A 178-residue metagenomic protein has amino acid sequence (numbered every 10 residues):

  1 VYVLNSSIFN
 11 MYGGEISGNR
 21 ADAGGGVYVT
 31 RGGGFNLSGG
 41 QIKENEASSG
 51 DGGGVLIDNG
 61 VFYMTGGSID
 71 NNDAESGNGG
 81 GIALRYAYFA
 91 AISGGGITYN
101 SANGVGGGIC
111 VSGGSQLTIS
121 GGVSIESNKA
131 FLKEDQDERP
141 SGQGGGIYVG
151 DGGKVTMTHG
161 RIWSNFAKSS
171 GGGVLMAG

Functional and structural regions predicted by a protein language model:
V1-Y2, R20-T30, E46-I57, D73-Y86 (+3 more regions): Extracellular beta-strand/beta-solenoid scaffold signature
S6-S7, G14, G25, G33 (+15 more regions): The right-handed parallel beta-helix/beta-solenoid scaffold, focusing on the short coil/turn and N-cap positions
M11, N36-L37, Q41-K43, M64 (+3 more regions): Exposed, low-complexity/repetitive linear segments and helix-based recognition motifs, biased toward charged/polar
S124: Conserved acid/base catalytic micro-environments in cytosolic active-site loops
